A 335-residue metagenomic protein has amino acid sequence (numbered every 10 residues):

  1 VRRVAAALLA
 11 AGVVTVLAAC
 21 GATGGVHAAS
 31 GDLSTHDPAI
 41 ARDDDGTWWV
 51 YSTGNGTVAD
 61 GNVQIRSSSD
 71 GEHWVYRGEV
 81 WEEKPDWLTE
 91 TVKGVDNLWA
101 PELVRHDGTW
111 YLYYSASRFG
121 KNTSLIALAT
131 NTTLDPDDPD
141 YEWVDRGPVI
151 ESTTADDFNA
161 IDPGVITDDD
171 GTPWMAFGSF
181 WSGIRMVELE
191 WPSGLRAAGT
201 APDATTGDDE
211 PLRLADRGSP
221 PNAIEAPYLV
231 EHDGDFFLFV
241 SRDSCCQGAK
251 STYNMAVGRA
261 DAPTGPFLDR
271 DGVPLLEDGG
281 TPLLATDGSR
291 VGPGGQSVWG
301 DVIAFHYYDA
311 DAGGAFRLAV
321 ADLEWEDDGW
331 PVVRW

Functional and structural regions predicted by a protein language model:
V1-G24: Secretory targeting and sorting signals
C20-W335: Carbohydrate-active catalytic/glycan-binding domains of CAZyme proteins, especially the secreted or lumenal ectodomains
